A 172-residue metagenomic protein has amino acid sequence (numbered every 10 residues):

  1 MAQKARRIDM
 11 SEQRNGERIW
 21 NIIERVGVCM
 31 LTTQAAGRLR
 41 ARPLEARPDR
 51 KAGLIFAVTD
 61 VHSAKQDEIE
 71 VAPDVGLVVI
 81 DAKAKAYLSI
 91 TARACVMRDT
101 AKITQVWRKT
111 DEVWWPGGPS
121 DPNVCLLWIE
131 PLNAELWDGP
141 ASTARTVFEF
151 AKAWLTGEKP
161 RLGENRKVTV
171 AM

Functional and structural regions predicted by a protein language model:
A2-D9, S120-M172: C-terminal edge-of-domain segments
S11-V28: Short, basic/aromatic recognition patches
E12-G16, H62-K65, D111-E112: Charged, amphipathic alpha-helical segments
R25-G27, R40-R42, S120-P122, E130: Short, basic and Ser/Thr-rich N-terminal targeting/leader segments
R25-M30, W107-D111: Short Pro/Gly-enriched beta-strand edge/turn motifs at strand-loop
G27-V61, D67-E70, V75-D81, Y87-T91: Short beta-strand segments
K65-N133: Short, structured beta-strand-loop surface elements
